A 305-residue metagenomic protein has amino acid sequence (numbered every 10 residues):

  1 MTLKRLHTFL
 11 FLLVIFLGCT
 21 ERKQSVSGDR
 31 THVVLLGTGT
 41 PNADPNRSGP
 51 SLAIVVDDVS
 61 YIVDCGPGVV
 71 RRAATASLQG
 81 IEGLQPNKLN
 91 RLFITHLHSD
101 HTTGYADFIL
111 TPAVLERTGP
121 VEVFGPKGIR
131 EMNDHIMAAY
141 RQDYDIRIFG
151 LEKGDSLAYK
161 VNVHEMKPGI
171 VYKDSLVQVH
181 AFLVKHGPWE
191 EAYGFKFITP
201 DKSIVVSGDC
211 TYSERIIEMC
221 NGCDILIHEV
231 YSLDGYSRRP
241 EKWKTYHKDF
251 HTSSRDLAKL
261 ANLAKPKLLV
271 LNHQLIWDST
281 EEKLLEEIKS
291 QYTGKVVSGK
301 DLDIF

Functional and structural regions predicted by a protein language model:
L3, T20-V205, I216, K283-F305: Binuclear metal-dependent hydrolase catalytic cores
R5-T8, Q274: Hydrophobic alpha-helical segments, especially transmembrane helices and their immediate juxtamembrane helical caps
H7-F16: Bacterial N-terminal signal peptides
I15, F93, V206, V270: Conserved Rossmann-like nucleotide-binding pocket used by diverse enzymes that bind dinucleotide cofactors
E21, G194, D201-S203, T211-D303: Cap/insert and terminal regions of metallo-dependent hydrolase folds
